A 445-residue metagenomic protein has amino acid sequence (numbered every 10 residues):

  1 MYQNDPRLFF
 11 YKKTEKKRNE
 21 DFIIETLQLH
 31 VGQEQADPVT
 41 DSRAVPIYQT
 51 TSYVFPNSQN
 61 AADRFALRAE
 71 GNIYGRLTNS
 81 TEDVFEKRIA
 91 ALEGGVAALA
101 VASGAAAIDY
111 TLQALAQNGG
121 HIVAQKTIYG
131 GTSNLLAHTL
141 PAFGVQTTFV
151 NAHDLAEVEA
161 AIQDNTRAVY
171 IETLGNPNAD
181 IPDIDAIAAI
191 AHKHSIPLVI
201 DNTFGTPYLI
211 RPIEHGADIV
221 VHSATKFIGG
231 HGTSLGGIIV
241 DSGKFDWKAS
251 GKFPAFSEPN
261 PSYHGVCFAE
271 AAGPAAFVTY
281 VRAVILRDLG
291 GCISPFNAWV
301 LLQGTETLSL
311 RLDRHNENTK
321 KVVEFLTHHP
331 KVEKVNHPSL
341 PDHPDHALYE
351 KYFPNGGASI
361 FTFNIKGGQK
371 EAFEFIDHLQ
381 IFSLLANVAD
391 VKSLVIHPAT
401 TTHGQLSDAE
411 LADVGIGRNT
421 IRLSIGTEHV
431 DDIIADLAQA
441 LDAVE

Functional and structural regions predicted by a protein language model:
Y2-K12, E25, A137, Q146 (+4 more regions): PLP-dependent enzyme catalytic core of the Aspartate aminotransferase-like
Y2-N79, K87-R88, I421: N-terminal "arm"/small-domain region of PLP-dependent enzymes with the aminotransferase-like
D5, F10, R18, G32-A36 (+1 more regions): Conserved PLP-enzyme active-site core in the AAT-like
A36, V54-S58, D246-W247, L308 (+3 more regions): Short, acidic Gly/Pro/Ser/Thr-rich loop/turn segments
N57-D109, G131-H138: Conserved N-terminal alpha-helix of the aminotransferase class I/II PLP-enzyme fold
E70, V96, N297, L301 (+3 more regions): Short amphipathic alpha-helical segments
L174, T203-G205, L340, K366 (+1 more regions): Active-site beta-loop-alpha junctions enriched in small/polar residues
G290, L312, K320, E324-T327 (+2 more regions): Conserved C-terminal alpha-helix-loop-beta "cap" of PLP-dependent enzymes that closes/shapes the active-site mouth
